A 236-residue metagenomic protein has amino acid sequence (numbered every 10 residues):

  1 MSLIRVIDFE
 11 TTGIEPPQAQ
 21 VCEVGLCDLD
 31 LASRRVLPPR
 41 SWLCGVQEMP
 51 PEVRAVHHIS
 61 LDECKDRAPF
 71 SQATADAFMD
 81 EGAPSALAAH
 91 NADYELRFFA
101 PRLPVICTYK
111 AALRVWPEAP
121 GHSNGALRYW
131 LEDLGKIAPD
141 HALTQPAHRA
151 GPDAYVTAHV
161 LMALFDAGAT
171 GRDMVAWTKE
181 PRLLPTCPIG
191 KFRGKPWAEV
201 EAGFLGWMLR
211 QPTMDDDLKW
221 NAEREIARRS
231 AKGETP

Functional and structural regions predicted by a protein language model:
S2-I4, P16-L61, M79-K195: Metal-dependent phosphoesterase core characteristic of DEDDh/y 3'-5' exonuclease domains
F9-P17: Short acidic, Gly/Ser-rich segments with clustered Asp/Glu that frequently serve as metal-coordination loops in enzyme
E10, F70, A92-D93: Short beta->alpha connector loops
K65-E81: A short, well-structured juxtamembrane/interface segment
K179-N221: Acidic, Ser/Thr-rich low-complexity intrinsically disordered segments
N221-P236: Short, amphipathic C-terminal "tail helix"
